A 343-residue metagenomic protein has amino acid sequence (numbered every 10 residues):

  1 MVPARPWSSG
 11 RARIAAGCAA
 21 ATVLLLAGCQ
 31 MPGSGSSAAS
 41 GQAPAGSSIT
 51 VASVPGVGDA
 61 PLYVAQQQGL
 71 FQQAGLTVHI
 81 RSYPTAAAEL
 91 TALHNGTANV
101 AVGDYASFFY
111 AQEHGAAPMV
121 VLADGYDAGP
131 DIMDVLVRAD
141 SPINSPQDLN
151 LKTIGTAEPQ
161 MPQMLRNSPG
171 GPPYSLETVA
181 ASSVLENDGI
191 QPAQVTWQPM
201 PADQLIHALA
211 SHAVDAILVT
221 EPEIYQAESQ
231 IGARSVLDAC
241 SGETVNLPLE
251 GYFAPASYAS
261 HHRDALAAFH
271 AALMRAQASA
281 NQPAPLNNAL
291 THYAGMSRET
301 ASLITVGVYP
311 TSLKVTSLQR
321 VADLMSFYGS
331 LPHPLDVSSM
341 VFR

Functional and structural regions predicted by a protein language model:
V2-A19: Bacterial N-terminal signal peptides that target proteins for export
L24-G28: C-terminal motif of bacterial Sec signal peptides marking the signal peptidase cleavage site
Q30-G33: Bacterial signal peptide processing site
G35-I190, D215, V236-D238, N246: Short, glycine-/small- and polar/acidic-enriched structural segments that line small-molecule recognition paths
A106, S141, Q198-N288: Pocket-lining segment of extracytoplasmic ligand-binding domains
D127-A128, S241-T244, V308-S317, V337: Short, solvent-exposed loop/beta-turn-alpha elements that line the ligand-binding surface or hinge of extracytoplasmic
S260-S330: Secondary-structure end/capping motifs
M325-R343: Conserved C-terminal helix/tail region of periplasmic/extracytoplasmic solute-binding proteins
